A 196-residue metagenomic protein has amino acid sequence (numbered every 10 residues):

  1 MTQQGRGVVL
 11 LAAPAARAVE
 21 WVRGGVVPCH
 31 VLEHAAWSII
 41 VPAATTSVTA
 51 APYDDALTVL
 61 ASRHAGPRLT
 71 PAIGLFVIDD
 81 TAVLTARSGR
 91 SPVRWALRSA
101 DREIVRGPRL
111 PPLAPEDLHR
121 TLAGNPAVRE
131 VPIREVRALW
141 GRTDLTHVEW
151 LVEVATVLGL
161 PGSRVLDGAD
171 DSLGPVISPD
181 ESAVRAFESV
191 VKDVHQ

Functional and structural regions predicted by a protein language model:
M1-W140: Hydrophobic alpha-helical segments that drive targeting, anchoring, or assembly
P92, A100-Q196: Long, compositionally biased intrinsically disordered terminal regions
